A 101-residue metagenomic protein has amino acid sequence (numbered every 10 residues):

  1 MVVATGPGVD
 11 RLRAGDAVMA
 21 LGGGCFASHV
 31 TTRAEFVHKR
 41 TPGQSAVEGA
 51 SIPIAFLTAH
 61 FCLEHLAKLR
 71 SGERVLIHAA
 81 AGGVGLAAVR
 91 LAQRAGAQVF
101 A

Functional and structural regions predicted by a protein language model:
M1-G23, G96: A glycine-/small-residue-rich N-terminal strand-loop-strand element that serves as the cofactor-binding glycine loop
R13, P42-A46, K68-R74: Short helix-loop-beta connector
D16, S28-V30, E73: Extracytoplasmic/periplasmic beta-strand context in beta-sandwich domains, especially the cupredoxin/COX2 CuA-binding
G22-E35: A structural motif shared across PLP-dependent enzymes of the aminotransferase-like
T32, I52-I54: Conserved SAM-binding loop and adjacent beta-strand
F36-R40: Short, charged/polar, Gly/Pro-enriched secondary-structure boundary elements
V47-S51: C-terminal boundary of histidine-terminating zinc-finger modules
L57-A101: Mid-domain Rossmann-like dinucleotide-binding core that forms the NAD(H)/NADP(H) cofactor-binding site
